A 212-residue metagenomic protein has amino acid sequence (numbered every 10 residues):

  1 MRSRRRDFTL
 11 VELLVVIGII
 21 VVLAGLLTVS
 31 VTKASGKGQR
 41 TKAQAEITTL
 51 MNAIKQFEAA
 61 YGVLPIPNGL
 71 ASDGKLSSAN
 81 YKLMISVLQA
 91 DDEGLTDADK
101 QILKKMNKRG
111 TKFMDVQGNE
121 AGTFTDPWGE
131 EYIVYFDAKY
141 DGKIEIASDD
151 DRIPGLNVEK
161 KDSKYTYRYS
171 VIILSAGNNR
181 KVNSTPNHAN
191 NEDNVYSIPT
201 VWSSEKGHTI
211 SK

Functional and structural regions predicted by a protein language model:
R4-S35, Q39, A43, I47-L50: N-terminal single-pass transmembrane signal-anchor helix
R40-T41, T48, N52-K55, N68-G74 (+2 more regions): Short, surface-exposed interaction loops/tails
I54-A121: Short, glycine/small-hydrophobic-rich surface segments
G118-T123, D137-K139: Type IV pilin-like appendage domain
